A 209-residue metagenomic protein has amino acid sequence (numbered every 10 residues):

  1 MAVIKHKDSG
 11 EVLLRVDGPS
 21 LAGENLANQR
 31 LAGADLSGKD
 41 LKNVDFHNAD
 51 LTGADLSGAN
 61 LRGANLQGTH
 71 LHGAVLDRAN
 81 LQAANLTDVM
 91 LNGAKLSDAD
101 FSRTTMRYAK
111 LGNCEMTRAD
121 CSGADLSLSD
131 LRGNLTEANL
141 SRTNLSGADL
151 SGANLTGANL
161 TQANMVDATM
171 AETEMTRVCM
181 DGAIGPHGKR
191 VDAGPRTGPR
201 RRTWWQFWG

Functional and structural regions predicted by a protein language model:
A2-K5: Short polybasic amphipathic segments
K7-G209: Tandem repeat scaffolds
